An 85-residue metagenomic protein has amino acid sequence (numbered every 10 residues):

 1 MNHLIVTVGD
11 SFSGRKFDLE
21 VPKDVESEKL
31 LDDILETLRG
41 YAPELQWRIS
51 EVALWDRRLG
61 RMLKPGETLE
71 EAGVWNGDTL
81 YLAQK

Functional and structural regions predicted by a protein language model:
M1-K85: Ubiquitin system architectures
